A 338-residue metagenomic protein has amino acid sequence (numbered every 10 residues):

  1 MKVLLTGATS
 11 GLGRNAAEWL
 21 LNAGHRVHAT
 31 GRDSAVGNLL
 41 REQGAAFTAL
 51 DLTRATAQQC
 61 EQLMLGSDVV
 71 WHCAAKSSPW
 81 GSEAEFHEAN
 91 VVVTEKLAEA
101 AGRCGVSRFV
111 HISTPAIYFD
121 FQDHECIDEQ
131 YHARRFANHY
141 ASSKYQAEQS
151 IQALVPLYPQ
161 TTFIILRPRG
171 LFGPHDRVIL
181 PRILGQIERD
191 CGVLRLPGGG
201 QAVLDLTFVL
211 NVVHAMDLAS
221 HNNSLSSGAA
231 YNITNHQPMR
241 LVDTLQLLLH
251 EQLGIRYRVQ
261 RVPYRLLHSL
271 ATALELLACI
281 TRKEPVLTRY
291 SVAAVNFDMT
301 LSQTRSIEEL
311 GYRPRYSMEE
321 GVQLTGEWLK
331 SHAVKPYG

Functional and structural regions predicted by a protein language model:
V3-A23: N-terminal Rossmann NAD(P)H-binding glycine-rich loop of SDR-like oxidoreductase domains
L52-V92, A100: NAD(P)H-binding glycine-rich loop region in Rossmannoid oxidoreductase-like domains and their noncatalytic homologs
K96-H139: Conserved Rossmann-fold NAD(P)-dependent oxidoreductase catalytic core, especially the SDR/UDP-sugar
D123-L171, G192-R195: Catalytic helix-loop patch of NAD(P)-dependent Rossmann-fold dehydrogenases
R177-R182, G198-S220, G228-A229: Substrate-positioning beta->alpha
V209, A230, L270-R313: Conserved C-terminal active-site "lid" loop/helix of NAD(P)H-dependent oxidoreductases that clamps the redox cofactor
A219-V286, Q323-L324, P336-G338: Mid/C-terminal beta-alpha module of Rossmann-like enzyme folds, strongest in SDR-family dehydrogenases/epimerases
L301-E309, R313-G338: Amphipathic terminal alpha-helices
